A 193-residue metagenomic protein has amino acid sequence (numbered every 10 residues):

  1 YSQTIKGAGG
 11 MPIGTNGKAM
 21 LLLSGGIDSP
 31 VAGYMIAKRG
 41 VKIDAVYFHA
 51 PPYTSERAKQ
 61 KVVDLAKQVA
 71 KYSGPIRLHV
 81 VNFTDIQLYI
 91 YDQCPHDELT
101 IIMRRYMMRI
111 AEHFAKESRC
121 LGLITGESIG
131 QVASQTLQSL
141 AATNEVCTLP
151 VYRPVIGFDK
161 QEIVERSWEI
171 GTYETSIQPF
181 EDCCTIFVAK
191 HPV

Functional and structural regions predicted by a protein language model:
Y1-M20, P30-R77, V81-D85, E145 (+1 more regions): RNA-binding accessory domains that recognize and position tRNA/RNA substrates
Q3-K6, G10-P12, Q87, Q93-E165 (+1 more regions): Active-site adenylate/phosphate-handling loop in enzymes that bind or generate adenylated species
G26: Conserved G/P- and acidic residue-centered "switch" motifs that form tight phosphate/ATP-binding loops in soluble
V31, R57-D64, V81, E98 (+4 more regions): Conserved active-site and cofactor/substrate-binding residues in soluble primary-metabolism enzymes
I129-Q131, P179-F187: Small/polar glycine-rich anion-binding or flexible loop at a beta-alpha turn
W168, T185-P192: SAM-dependent transferase fold signal centered on methyltransferase-like domains, encompassing both Class I
G171-P179: A short alpha-helix-loop-beta-strand transition element characteristic of N-terminal alpha/beta dinucleotide-binding
